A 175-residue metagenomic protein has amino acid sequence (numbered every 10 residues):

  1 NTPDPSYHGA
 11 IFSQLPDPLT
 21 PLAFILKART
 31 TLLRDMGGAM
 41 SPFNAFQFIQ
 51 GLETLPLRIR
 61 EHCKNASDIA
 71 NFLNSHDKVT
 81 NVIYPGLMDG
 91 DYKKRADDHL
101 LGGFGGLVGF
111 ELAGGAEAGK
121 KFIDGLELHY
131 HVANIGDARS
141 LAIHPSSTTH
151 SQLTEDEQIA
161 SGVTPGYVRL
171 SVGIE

Functional and structural regions predicted by a protein language model:
N1-L107, E111-R139: Active-site C-terminal subdomain of aminotransferase-like
R58, D124-G125, N134, S140-E175: PLP-dependent enzyme catalytic core of the Aspartate aminotransferase-like
